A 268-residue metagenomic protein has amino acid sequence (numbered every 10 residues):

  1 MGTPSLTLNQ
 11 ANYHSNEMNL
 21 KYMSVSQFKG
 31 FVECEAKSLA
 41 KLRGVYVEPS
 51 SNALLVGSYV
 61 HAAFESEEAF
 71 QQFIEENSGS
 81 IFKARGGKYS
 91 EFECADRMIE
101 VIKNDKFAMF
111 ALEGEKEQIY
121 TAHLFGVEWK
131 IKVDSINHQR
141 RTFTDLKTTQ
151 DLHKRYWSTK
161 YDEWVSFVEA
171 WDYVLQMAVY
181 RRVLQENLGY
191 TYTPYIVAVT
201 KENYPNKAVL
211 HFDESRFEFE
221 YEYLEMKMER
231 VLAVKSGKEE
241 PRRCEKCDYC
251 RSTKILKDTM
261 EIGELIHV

Functional and structural regions predicted by a protein language model:
M1-K132, E245-D248: Metal-dependent nuclease catalytic cores that hydrolyze phosphodiester bonds in DNA/RNA, characterized by
S38-K41, S158, E202-K207: Short acidic (Asp/Glu) and glycine-rich catalytic loops that position anionic groups and cofactors
V47-P49, K83-G87, W157-W171, D213-S215: Short histidine-centered catalytic/ligand-binding loop motif
H61, S135, L224: A residue-level signal for conserved active-site and pocket-lining positions in enzyme catalytic cores
F64-E68, T148-D151, Q185-L188, L232: Hydrophobic/aromatic-lined pockets within catalytic cores
F107-M109, N137-D145, L184-Y192: Secondary-structure boundary elements
I131-E163: Conserved catalytic cores of phosphodiester-cleaving nucleases, focusing on short active-site segments
F167-V174, V179-V268: Metal-dependent nuclease catalytic regions and adjoining charged, substrate-binding loops involved in nucleic-acid end
